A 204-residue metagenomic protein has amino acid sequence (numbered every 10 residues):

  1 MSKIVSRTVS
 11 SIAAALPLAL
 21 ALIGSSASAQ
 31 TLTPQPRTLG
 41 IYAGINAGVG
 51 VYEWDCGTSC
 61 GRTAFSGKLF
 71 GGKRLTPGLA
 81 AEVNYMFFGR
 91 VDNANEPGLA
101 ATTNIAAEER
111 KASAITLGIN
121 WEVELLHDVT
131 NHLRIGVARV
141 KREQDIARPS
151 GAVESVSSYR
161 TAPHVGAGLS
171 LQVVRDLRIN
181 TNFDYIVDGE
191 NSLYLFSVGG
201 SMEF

Functional and structural regions predicted by a protein language model:
M1-L39: Cleavable N-terminal export/targeting peptides
S25-A81, Y85-F87, I115, W121-E124 (+2 more regions): Short glycine/proline- and aromatic-enriched beta-strand/turn motifs that initiate or cap beta-hairpins
L39, G61-G67, K111-I115, Y159-V165 (+1 more regions): Residues that define the transmembrane beta-barrel architecture of outer-membrane proteins
Y42, L171, S192-F204: Outer-membrane beta-barrel "beta-signal"
V51-G57, G89-N95, R139-A147, V187-N191: Gram-negative outer-membrane beta-barrel proteins
D55-G61, L125-H127, Y159, I186-L195: Solvent-exposed loop/turn segments connecting transmembrane beta-strands in outer-membrane beta-barrel proteins
D55-T58, A101-E108, P149-V156, F183-I186: Extracellular loop and loop/strand-boundary signature of outer-membrane beta-barrel proteins
G71-G72, N120-E122, G168-S170, D184 (+1 more regions): Transmembrane beta-barrel domains of outer membrane proteins
